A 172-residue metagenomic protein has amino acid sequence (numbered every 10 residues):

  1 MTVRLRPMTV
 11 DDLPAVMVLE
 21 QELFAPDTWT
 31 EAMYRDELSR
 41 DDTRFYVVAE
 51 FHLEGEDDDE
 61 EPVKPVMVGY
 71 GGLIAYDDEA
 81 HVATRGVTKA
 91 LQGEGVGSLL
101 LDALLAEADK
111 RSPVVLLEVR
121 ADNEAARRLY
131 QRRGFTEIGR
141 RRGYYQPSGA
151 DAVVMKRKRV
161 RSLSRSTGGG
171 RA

Functional and structural regions predicted by a protein language model:
V3, P7-D11, M17-Q92, L101-R111 (+2 more regions): Acetyl-CoA-dependent GNAT
F24, Y70, L91, L129 (+2 more regions): Conserved hydrophobic/aromatic "anchor" residues that stabilize well-ordered secondary structure elements
T30, D122, Y144-Y145: Conserved beta-strand edge residues that scaffold enzyme active sites
T84, T88-D102, R120-R128, R132-R133 (+1 more regions): Conserved glycine-rich acetyl-CoA-binding loop
L116-E118, Q131, T136-V153: Conserved catalytic-core motifs of GNAT/GCN5-like acyltransferases
D122, G139, R157-L163: Short, structured secondary-structure boundary patches
